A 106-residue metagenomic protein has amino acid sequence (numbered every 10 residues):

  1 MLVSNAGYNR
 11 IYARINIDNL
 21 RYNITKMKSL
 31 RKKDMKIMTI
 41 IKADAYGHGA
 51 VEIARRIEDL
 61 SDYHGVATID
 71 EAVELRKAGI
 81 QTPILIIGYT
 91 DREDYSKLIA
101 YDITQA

Functional and structural regions predicted by a protein language model:
L2-G7, I11-I15, N19-Y22, S29-A106: Active-site-proximal beta-alpha core segment in soluble small-molecule metabolic enzymes
